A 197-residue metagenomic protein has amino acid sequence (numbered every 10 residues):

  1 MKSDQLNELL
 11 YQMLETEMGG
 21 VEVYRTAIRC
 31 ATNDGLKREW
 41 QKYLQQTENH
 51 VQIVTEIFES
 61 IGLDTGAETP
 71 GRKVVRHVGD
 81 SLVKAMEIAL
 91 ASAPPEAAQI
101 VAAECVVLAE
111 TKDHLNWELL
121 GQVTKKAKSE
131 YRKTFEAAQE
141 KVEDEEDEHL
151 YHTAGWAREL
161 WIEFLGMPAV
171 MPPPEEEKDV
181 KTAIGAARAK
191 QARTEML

Functional and structural regions predicted by a protein language model:
M1-D4, E8-E15, A31-K42: A short N-terminal beta->alpha junction/helix N-cap motif
M1-N7, I61-D64, A97-I100, W156-M167: Membrane-interacting alpha-helical segments
D4, A67-A93, A97, L165-Q191 (+1 more regions): Alpha-helical membrane-targeting segments
L6-R29, V74-E130, A137-E140, T194-L197: Acidic/histidine-rich alpha-helical segments that form the ligand environment of transition-metal centers
T16, Q46-H50, K141-E145: A short structural micro-motif
N33, L63, S129-R132: Alpha-helix boundary/capping and short turn/kink residues
G35-V83, T153-W156: Conserved alpha-helical segments that form or flank metal/cofactor-binding pockets of metalloenzymes
A102-R193: Preference for long, well-ordered alpha-helical segments
